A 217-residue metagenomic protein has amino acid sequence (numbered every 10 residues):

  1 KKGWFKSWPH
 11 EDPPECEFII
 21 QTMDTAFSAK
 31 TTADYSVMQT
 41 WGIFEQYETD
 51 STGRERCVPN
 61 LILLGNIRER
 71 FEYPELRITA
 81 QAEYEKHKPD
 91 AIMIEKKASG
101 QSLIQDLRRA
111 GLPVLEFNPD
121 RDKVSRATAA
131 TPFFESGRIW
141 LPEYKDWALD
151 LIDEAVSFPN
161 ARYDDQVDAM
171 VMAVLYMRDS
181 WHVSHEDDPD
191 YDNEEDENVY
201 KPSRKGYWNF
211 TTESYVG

Functional and structural regions predicted by a protein language model:
K1-A26: ATPase catalytic-site recognition across NTP-hydrolyzing enzymes
K6-W8, V174-G217: Acidic two-metal-ion nuclease catalytic site recognized across multiple nuclease folds, prominently DnaQ/RNase D-T
P14-E15, A33, D164: A generic fold-level signal
T22-T25, K96, D165-Q166: Generic detector of well-ordered alpha-helical packing
M23-S36: An active-site-proximal beta-strand-loop segment
V37-Q39, F44-F158, Y207-G217: Mg2+-dependent endonuclease catalytic cores in nucleic-acid-processing enzymes, primarily RNase H-like
